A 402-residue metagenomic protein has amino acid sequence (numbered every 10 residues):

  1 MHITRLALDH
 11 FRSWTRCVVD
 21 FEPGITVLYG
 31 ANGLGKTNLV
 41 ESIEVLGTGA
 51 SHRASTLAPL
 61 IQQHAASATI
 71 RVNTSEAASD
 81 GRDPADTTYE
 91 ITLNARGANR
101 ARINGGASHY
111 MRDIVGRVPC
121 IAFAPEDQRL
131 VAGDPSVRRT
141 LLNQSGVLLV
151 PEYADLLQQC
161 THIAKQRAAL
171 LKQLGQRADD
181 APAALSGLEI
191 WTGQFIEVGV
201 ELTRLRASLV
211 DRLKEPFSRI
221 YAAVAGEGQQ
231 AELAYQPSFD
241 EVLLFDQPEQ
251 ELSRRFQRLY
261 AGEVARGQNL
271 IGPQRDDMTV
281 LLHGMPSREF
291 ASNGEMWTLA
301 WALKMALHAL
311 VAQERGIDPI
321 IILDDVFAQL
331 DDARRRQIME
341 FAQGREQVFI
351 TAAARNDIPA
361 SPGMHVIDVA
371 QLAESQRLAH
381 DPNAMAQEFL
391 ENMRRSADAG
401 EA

Functional and structural regions predicted by a protein language model:
M1-A31, V45, D179-I320, Q329-A333 (+3 more regions): Conserved NTPase motor "head" modules and their coupling/switch loops across ABC/AAA+ ATPases, GTPases, and GHKL ATPases
M1-H2, H64-T69, L93-A98, P273-D276 (+1 more regions): A short, compositionally biased
K36: Conserved lysine of the Walker
E44-V137, L141-Y153, K214-A222, P248 (+2 more regions): Nucleotide-state sensing region of NTPase/ATPase domains
V72, Q347-A353: Structural recognition of the conserved hydrophobic beta-strand(s) that form the central parallel beta-sheet of P-loop
R129-L130, S136-P182, S186-E189, G193-I196: Long, charged N-terminal accessory/stalk domains
D324-V326: Walker B catalytic acidic pair
